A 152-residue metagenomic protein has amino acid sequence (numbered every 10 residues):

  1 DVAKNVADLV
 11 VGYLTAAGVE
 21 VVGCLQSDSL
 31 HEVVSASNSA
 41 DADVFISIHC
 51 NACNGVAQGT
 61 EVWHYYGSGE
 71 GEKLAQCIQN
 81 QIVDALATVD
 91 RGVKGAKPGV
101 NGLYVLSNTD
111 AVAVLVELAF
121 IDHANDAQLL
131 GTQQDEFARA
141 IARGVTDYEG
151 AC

Functional and structural regions predicted by a protein language model:
D1-C152: Active-site-proximal helix/loop segments of hydrolytic enzymes
